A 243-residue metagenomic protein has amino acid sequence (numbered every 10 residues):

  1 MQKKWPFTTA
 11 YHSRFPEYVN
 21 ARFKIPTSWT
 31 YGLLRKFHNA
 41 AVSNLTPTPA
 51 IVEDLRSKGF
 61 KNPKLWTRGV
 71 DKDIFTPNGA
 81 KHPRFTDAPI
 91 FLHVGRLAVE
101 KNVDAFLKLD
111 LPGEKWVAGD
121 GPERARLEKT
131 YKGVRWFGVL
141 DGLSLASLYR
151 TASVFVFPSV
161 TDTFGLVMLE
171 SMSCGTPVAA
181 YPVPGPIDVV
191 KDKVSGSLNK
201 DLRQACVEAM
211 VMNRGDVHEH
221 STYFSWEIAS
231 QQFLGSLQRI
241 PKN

Functional and structural regions predicted by a protein language model:
E17-K36: Nucleotide-sugar donor phosphate/pyrophosphate-binding loop at the beta->alpha transition of glycosyltransferases
Y31-N78: Donor nucleotide-sugar binding/catalytic pocket of nucleotide-sugar-dependent glycosyltransferases
G79, P83-W116: Conserved donor-binding/catalytic core segment of Leloir-type glycosyltransferases
R124-L143: Nucleotide-activated donor-binding/catalytic signature segment of Leloir-type glycosyltransferases, i.e., the conserved
L140, S147-A152, F233: Short alpha-helical donor nucleotide-sugar binding micro-motif in glycosyltransferases
V160: Aromatic "clamp/platform" in nucleotide-sugar-dependent glycosyltransferases that forms part of the donor/acceptor
P177-A180, V190: Short hydrophobic beta-strand element within catalytic cores of glycosyltransferases and related nucleotide-activated
M210-K242: A charged, aromatic-enriched C-terminal amphipathic alpha-helix characteristic of glycosyltransferases across folds
